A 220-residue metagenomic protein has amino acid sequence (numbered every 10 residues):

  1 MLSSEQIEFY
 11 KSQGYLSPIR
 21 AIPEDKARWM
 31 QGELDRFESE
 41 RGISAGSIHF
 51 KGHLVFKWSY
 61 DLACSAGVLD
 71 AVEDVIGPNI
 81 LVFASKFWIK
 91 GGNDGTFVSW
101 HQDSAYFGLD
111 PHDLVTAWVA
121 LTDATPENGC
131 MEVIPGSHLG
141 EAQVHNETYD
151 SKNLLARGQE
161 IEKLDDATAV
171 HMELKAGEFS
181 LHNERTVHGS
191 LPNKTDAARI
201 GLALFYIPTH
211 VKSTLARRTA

Functional and structural regions predicted by a protein language model:
M1-L109, H145-N146, R217: Non-heme Fe(II)-dependent double-stranded beta-helix
P23-E24, W88-K90, A105, A124-T125 (+3 more regions): Short, solvent-exposed loop/turn segments at secondary-structure junctions
F37-E40, F179-L181, R185-A220: Non-heme Fe(II)/2-oxoglutarate
V55, F83, D113, E127-G129 (+2 more regions): Residues that flank catalytic or metal-binding motifs in active/ligand-binding sites
H101, G108-P126, E173-K175, L181 (+1 more regions): Short, conserved beta-strand element in jelly-roll/cupin
Q102, L154-D166, A198, A216-A220: Short, surface-exposed loop/helix-turn segments at secondary-structure junctions that function as lids/hinges flanking
L109-D113, L164, K194-A198: A generic structural micro-feature
P126-L191, V211: Double-stranded beta-helix
